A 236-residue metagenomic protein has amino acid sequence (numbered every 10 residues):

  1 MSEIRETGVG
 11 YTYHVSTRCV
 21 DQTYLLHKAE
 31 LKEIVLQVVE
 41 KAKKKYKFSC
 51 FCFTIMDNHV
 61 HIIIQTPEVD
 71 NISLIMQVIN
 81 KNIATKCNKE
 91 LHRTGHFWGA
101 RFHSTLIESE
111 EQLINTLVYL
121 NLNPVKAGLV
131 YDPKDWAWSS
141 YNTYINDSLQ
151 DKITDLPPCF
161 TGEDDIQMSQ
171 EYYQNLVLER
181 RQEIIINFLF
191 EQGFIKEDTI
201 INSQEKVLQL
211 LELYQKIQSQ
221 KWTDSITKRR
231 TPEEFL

Functional and structural regions predicted by a protein language model:
M1-C52, M56, T66-L236: Short Pro-Cys-Gly-centered "Cys-loop" motif that presents a nucleophilic cysteine in a tight turn
N58-V60: Short acidic-rich active-site patches of cyclic nucleotide enzymes
